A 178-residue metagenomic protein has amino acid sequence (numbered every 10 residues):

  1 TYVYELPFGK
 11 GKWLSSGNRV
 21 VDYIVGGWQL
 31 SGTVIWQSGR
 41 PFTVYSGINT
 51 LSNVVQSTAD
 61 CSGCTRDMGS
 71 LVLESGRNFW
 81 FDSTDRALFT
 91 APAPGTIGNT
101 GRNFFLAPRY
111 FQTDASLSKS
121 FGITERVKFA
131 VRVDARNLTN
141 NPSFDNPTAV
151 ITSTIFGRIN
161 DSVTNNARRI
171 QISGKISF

Functional and structural regions predicted by a protein language model:
T1-F178: Short, solvent-exposed micro-motifs at the edges of structured domains
